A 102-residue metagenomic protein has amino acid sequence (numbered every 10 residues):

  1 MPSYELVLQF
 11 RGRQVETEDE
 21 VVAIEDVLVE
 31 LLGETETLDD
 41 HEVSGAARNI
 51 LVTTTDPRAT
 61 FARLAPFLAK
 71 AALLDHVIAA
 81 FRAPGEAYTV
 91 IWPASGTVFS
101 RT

Functional and structural regions predicted by a protein language model:
M1-V15: Short glycine-/aliphatic-rich beta-strand segments at the starts of folded cytosolic domains
R13-E16, P57-A59: Short acidic, S/G/P-rich loop/turn micro-motifs used as interaction or catalytic elements
E18-T35: Short amphipathic alpha-helix segments
E34-F67: Short, intrinsically disordered low-complexity segments
V52-T54, P84-A87: Short, conserved secondary-structure transition motifs
K70-E86: Conserved short beta-strand edge segments in small beta-sheet-based binding/regulatory domains
E86-T102: Short, low-order "capping/linker" segments at domain edges
